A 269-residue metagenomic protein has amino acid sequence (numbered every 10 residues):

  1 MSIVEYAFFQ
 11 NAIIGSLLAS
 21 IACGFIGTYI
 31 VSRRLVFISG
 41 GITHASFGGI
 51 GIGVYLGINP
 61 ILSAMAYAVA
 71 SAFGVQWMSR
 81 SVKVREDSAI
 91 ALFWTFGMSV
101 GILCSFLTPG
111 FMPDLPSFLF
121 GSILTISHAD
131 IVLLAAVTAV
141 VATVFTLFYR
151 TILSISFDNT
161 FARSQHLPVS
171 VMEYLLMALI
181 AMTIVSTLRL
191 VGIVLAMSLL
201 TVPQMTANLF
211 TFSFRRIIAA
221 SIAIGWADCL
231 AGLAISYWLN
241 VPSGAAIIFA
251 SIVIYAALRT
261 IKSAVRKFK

Functional and structural regions predicted by a protein language model:
M1-I21, K269: Membrane-interfacial amphipathic/re-entrant helices at transmembrane-helix boundaries
Y6-N11, V82, I90-R150: Transmembrane helix-bundle core of multi-pass membrane transporters and related energy-transducing complexes
I13-L18, I61-A66, A91-L92, I131-A136 (+3 more regions): Hydrophobic alpha-helical transmembrane segments
G15-G24, A45, G49, G53 (+16 more regions): Alpha-helical transmembrane segments in multi-pass membrane proteins
A19, D130-P203: Helix-loop-helix "hairpin" substructures at the membrane interface of multi-pass membrane proteins
T28-F111, A207-A219, S236-L239, S263-A264: Short loop segments and helix-boundary regions at transmembrane helix junctions of multi-pass inner-membrane proteins
L190, V194-A245: Transmembrane alpha-helical segments in multi-pass inner-membrane proteins
V241-I248, I252-K269: Cytosolic-side transmembrane-helix boundaries in multi-pass membrane proteins
